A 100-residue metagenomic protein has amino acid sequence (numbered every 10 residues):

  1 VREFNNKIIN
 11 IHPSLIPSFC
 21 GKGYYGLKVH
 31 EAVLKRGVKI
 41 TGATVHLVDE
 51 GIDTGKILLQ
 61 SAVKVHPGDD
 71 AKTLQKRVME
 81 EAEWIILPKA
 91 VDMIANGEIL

Functional and structural regions predicted by a protein language model:
V1-I99: Donor/substrate-binding cores of folate-linked one-carbon enzymes
